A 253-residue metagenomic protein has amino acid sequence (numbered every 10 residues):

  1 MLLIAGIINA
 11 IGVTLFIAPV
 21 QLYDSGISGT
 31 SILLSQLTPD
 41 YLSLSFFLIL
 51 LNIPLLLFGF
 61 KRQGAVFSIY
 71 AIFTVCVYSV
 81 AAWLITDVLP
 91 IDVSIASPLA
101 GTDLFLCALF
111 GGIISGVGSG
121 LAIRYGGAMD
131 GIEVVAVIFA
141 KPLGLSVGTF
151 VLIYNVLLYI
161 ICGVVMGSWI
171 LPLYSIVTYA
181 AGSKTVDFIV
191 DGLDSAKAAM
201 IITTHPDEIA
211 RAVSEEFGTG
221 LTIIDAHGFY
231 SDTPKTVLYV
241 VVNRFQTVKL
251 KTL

Functional and structural regions predicted by a protein language model:
M1-P206, E216: Core subunits and conserved enzymes of cellular information-processing and envelope-translocation systems across
G182-A199, T204-L253: Cytosolic, membrane-proximal regulatory domains of ion/volume homeostasis and mechanosensation machinery
